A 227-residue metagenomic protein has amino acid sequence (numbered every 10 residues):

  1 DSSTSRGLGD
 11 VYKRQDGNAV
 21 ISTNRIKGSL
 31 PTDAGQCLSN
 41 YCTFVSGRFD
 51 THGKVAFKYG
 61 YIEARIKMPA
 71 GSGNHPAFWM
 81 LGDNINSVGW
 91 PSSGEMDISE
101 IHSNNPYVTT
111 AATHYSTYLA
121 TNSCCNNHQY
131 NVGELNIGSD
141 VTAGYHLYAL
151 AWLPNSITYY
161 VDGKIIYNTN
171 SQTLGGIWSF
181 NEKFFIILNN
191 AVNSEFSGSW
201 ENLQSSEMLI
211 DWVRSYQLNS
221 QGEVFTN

Functional and structural regions predicted by a protein language model:
S5-N227: GH16 jelly-roll
